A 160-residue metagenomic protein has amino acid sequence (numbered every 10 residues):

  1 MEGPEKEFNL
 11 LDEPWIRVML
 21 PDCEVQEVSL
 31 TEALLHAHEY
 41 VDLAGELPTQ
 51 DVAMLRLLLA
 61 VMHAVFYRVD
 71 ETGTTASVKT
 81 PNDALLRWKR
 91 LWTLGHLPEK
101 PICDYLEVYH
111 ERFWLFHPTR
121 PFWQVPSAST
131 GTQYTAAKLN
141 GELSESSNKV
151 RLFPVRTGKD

Functional and structural regions predicted by a protein language model:
M1-D160: Conserved small-residue
